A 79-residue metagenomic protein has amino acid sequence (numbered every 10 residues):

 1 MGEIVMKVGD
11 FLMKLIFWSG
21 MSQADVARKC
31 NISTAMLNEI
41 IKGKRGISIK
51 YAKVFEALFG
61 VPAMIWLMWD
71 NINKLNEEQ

Functional and structural regions predicted by a protein language model:
M1-S22, M68: A short, Lys/Arg-rich alpha-helix, primarily the initiator
W18, K29, L58: Residues within the alpha-helical elements of helix-turn-helix
A24, A35, M64: Key DNA-contact positions within bacterial/archaeal DNA-binding proteins
D25-A27, F55: Short alpha-helical "recognition helix" segments of helix-turn-helix
N31-I47, V54, W69: Recognition helix of helix-turn-helix/homeodomain-like DNA-binding domains that insert into the DNA major groove
K50-I65: DNA major-groove recognition helix of helix-turn-helix/homeodomain DNA-binding modules
M64-Q79: Short, charged recognition helix plus adjacent turn of helix-turn-helix-like nucleic-acid-binding domains
